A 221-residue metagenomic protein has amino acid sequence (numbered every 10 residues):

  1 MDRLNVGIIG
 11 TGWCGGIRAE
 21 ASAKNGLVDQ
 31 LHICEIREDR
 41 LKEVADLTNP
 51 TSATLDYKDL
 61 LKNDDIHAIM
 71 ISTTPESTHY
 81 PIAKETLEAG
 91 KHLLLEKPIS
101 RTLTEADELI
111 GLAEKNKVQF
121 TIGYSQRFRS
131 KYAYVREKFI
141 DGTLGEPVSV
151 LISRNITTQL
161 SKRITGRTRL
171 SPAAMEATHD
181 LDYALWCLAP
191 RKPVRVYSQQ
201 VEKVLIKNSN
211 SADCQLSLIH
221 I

Functional and structural regions predicted by a protein language model:
M1-T48, S72, A184: N-terminal Rossmann-like dinucleotide-binding module
Q30, P50, I66-I69, L144-P147 (+1 more regions): Local beta-strand N-terminus motif with an aromatic residue
T51-L112: Beta-loop-alpha module in the N-terminal Rossmann-like domain of NAD(P)-dependent dehydrogenases, especially those
T54, L94, Q119-T121, L151 (+1 more regions): Structural detector of well-ordered beta-strand residues that form the stable sheet scaffold of enzyme domains
S100-R163, L170, D180: A contiguous active-site-proximal alpha/beta segment in oxidoreductase catalytic domains
L160-L218: Rossmann-like dinucleotide-binding domain that binds NAD(P)(H)
